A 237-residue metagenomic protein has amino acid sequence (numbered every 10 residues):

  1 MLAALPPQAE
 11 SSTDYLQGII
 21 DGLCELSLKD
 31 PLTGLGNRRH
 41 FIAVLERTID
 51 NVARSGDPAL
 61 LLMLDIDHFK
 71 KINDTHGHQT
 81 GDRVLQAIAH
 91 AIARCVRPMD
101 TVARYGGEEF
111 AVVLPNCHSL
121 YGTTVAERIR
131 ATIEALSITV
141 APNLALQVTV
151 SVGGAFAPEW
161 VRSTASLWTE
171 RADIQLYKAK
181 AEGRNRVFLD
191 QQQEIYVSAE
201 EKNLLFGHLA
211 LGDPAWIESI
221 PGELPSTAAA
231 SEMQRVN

Functional and structural regions predicted by a protein language model:
M1-P31, R39-D50, D100-T101, V113: Signal-transducing coiled-coil linker helices
G22, S27, R47-L60, L64 (+5 more regions): Nucleotide second-messenger and two-component phosphorelay signaling modules
E25-A43, L64-H78, Q86: Conserved nucleotide-binding and Mg2+-coordinating catalytic segments in signaling enzymes
F41, L45, L85, A89-I92 (+2 more regions): Heptad-repeat coiled-coil signal-transmission/dimerization helices
F69, I88, V102-Y105, F110 (+1 more regions): Hydrophobic framework residues that shape the active-site pocket of cyclic nucleotide turnover catalytic cores
A89-H90, Y121-T139, R171-D173: Alpha-helical scaffold within the catalytic cores of cyclic-nucleotide enzymes
V102, S151-W160, L167-E182, F188-W216: Cyclic nucleotide signaling catalytic output domains
V113-G122, A141-A145, V150-W168, E194: Catalytic strand-loop-helix junctions within cyclic-nucleotide turnover domains
